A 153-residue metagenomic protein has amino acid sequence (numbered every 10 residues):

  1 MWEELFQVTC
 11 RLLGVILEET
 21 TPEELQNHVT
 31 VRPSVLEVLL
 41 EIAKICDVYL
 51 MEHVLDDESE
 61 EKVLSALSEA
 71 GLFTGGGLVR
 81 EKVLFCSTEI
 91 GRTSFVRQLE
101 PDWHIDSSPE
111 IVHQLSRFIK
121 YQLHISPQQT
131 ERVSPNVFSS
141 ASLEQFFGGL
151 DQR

Functional and structural regions predicted by a protein language model:
M1-F73, V83, E89: Intrinsically disordered, low-complexity juxtamembrane tails/stalks of eukaryotic membrane proteins
S59-R153: C-terminal cap/substrate-recognition subdomain and adjoining C-terminal extension of metal-dependent phosphatase-like
